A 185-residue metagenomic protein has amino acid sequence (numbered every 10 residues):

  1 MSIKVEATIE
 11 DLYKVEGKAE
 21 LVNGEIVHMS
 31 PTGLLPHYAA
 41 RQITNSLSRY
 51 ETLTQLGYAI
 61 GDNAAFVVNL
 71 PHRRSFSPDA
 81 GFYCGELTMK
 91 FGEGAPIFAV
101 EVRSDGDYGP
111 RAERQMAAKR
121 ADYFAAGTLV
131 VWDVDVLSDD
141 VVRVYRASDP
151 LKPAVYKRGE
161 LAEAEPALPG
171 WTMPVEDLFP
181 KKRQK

Functional and structural regions predicted by a protein language model:
M1-K185: Gly/Pro/Ser/Thr-rich low-complexity, intrinsically disordered segments predominantly at protein N-termini
